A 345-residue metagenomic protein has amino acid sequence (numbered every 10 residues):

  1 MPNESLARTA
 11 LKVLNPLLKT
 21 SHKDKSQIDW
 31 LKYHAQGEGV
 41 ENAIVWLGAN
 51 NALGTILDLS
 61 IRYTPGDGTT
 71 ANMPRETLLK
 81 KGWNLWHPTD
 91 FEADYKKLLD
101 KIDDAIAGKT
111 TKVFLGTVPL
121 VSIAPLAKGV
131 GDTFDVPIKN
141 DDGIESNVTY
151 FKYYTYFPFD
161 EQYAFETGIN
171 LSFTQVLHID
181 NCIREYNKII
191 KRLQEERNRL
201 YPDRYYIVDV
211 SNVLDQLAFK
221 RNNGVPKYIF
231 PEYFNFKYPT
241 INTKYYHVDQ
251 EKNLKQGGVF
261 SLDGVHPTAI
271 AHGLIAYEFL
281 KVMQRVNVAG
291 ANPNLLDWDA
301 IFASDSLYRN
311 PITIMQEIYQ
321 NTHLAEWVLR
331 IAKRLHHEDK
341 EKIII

Functional and structural regions predicted by a protein language model:
M1-K97, P293-I345: Conserved SGNH/GDSL esterase-like catalytic core that processes O-acyl groups on lipids and polysaccharides
S26, W30, W86, D90-K97 (+7 more regions): Extracytoplasmic/secreted proteins, especially bacterial periplasmic and envelope-associated proteins
H34, W46, L98-A105, I189-L200 (+3 more regions): Structured segments of extracytoplasmic/periplasmic soluble domains in secreted or envelope-associated proteins
E41-W46, K112-T117, Y206-D209, H266: Structural recognition of the beta-strand scaffold that forms the well-ordered cores of secreted hydrolase catalytic
G54-L57, A124-K128: A short acidic (Asp/Glu
A105-K112: A short helix->loop->beta-strand "cap" motif at the edges of active sites that frequently abuts
L120, L126-N181, K191-H266: Mobile gating loops/cap/lid regions near enzyme active sites that modulate substrate access
K237-I301, D305: Histidine-centered active-site loop/cap adjacent to the catalytic His in serine esterases/O-acetyl transfer systems
